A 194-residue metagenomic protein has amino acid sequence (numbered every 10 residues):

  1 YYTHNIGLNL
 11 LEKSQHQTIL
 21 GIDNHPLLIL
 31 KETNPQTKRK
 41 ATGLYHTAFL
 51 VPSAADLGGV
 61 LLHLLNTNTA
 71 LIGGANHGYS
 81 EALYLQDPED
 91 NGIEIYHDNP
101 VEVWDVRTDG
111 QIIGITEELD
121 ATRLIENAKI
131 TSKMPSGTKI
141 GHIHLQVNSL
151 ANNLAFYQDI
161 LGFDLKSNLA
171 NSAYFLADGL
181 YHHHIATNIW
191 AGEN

Functional and structural regions predicted by a protein language model:
Y1, L44-T47, E102-A151: N-terminal beta-strand motif that seeds the catalytic metal site of vicinal oxygen chelate
Y1-H46, L50-I72, H77-G78: The feature marks the first
Y1-N9, H63, S149-L165: Amphipathic alpha-helical segments
N9-T42, G92-N99, D164-N194: Conserved short beta-strand elements that form part of the metal-binding/catalytic scaffold of enzyme active sites
A48-G92, V147-A155, Y181-H182, G192: Vicinal oxygen chelate
L71-G73, N127-K133, N153, F163-D164: Short helix-to-loop capping/linker segments positioned immediately adjacent to catalytic or ligand/cofactor-binding
S80, I140, N171: Short coil/loop residues immediately preceding or within conserved phosphate-binding loops of NTP-utilizing enzyme
P88-D109: Acyl-donor-binding surface of acyltransferase catalytic domains
